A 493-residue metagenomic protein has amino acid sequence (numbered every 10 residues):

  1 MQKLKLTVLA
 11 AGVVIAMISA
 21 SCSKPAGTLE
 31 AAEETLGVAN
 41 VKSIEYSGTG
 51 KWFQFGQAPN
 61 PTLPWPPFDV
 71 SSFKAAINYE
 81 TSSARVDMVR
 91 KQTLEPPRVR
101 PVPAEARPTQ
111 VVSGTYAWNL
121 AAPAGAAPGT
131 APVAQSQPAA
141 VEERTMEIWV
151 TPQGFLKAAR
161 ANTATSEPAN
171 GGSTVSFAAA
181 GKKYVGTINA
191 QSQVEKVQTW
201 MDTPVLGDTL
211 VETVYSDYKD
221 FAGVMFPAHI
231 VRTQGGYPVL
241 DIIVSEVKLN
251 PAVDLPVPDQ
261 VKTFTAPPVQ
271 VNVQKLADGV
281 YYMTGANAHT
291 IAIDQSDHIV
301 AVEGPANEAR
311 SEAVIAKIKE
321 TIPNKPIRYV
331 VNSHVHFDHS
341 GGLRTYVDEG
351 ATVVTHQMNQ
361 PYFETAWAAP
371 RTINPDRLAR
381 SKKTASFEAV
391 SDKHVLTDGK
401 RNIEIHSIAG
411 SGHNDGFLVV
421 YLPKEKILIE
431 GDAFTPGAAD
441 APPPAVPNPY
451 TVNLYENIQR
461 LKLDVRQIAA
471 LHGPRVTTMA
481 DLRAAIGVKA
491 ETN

Functional and structural regions predicted by a protein language model:
I18-S21: C-terminal motif of bacterial Sec signal peptides marking the signal peptidase cleavage site
P25, V102-R107, V111-Y184, A190 (+5 more regions): Flexible, processing/modification-adjacent segments and terminal tails in exported/periplasmic/extracellular proteins
V38-G125, R160-N162, E167, E308: N-terminal mature ectodomain segment of secretory-pathway/periplasmic proteins
N170-D259, L418-P423, E430-G431, P436-G437 (+1 more regions): Gly/Pro-enriched, hydrophobic low-complexity segments that function as extracytoplasmic propeptides/linkers
D241-S296: Zn-dependent metallo-beta-lactamase
Q274-E320, F417-P436: Conserved beta-strand hairpin/beta-sheet module of binuclear metal-dependent hydrolase folds, prominently
A309-V354, R460-R466: Active-site metal-binding motif and surrounding structural segment of the metallo-beta-lactamase
Y455-N493: Divalent-metal (often Zn2+) His-rich catalytic cores of metallo-beta-lactamase-fold enzymes
